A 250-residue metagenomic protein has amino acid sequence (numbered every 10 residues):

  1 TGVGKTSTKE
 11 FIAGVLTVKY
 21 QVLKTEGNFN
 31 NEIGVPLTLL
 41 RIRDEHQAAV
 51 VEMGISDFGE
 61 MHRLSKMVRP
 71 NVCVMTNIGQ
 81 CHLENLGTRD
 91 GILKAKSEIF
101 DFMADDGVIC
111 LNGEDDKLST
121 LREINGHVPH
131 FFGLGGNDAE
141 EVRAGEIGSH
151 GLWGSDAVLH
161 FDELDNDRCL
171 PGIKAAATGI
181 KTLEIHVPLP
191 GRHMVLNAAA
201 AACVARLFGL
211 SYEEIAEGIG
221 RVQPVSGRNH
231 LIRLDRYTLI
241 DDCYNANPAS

Functional and structural regions predicted by a protein language model:
T1: The conserved Walker
G4: Conserved glycine(s) of the Walker
T8-F11: Hydrophobic positions on the alpha1 helix immediately C-terminal to the Walker A/P-loop
G14-E98, N112, G191-A198, Y212-A216: ATP-dependent carboxylate-amine ligase catalytic core
E52, I185, L239-Y244: Active-site-proximal beta-strand elements of phosphoester/diester hydrolases
F58-G59, E184, A249: Short N-terminal helix/helix-N-cap motif within the alpha/beta-hydrolase-1
V74-T238: Acidic, Mg2+-coordinating active-site environments of NTP-dependent enzymes
V225-G227, Y244-S250: Glycine-rich phosphate/pyrophosphate-binding beta-alpha loops
